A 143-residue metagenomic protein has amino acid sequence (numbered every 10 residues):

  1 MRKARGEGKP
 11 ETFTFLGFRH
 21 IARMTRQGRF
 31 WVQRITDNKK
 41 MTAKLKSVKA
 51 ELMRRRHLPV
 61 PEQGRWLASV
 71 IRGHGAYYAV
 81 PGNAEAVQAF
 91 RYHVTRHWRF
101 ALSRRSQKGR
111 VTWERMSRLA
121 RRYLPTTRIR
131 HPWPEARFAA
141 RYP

Functional and structural regions predicted by a protein language model:
M1-P143: Non-catalytic terminal/accessory segments
